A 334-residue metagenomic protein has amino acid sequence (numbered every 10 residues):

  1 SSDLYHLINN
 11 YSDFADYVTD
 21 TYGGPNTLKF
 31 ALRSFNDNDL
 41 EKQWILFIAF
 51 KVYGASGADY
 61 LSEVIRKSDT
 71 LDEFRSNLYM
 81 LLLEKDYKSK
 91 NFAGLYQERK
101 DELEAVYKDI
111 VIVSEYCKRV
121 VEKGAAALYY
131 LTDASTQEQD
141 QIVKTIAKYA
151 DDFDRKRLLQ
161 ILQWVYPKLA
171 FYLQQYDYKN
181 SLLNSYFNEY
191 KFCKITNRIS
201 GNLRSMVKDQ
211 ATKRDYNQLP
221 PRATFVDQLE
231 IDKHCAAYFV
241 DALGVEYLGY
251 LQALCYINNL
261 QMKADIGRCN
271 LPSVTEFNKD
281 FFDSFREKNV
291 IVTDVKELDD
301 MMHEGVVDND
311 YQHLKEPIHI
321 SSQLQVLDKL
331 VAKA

Functional and structural regions predicted by a protein language model:
S1-C235, A242-A334: …; additionally, a secondary subgroup of soluble metalloenzymes is captured
